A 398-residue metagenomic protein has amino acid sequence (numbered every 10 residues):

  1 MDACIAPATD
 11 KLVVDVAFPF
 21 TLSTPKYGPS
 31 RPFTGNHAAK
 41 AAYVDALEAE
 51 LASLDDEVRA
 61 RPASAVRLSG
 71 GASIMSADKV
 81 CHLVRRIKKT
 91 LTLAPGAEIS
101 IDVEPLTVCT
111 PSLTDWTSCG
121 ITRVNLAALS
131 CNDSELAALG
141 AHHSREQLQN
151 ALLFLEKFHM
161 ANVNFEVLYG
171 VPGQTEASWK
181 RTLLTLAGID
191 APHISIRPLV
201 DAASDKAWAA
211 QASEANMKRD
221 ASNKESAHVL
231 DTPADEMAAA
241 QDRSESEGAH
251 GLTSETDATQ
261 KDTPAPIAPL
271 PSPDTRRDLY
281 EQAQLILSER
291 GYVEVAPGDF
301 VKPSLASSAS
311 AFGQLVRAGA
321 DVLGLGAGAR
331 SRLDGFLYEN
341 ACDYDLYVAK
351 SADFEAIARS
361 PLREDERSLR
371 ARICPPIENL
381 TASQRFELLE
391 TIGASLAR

Functional and structural regions predicted by a protein language model:
M1: Conserved N-terminal phosphate-binding loop of PLP-dependent enzymes in the Aspartate aminotransferase
C4-K11, P32-E57, R61-E225, V229-E247 (+2 more regions): C-terminal scaffold of the Radical SAM
I5-A8, D15-L22: Beta-sandwich/jellyroll recognition modules and their flexible linkers
P19-P32: Local cysteine-cluster metal-coordination motifs and their immediate loop/turn environment, predominantly Fe-S cluster
